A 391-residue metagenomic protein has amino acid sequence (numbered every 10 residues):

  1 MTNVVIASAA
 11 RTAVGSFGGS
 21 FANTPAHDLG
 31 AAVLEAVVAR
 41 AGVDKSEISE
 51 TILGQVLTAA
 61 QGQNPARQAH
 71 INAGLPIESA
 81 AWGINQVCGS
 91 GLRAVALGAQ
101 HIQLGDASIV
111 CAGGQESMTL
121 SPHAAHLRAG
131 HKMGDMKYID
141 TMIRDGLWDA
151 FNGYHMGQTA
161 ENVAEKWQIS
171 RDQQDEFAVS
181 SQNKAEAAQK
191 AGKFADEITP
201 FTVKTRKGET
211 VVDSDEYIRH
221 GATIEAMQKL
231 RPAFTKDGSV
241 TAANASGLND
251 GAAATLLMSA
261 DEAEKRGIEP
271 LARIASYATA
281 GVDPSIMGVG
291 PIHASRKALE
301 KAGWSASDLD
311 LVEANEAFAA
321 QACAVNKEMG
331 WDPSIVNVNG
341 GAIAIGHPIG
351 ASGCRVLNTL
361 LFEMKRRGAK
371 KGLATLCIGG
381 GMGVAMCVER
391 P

Functional and structural regions predicted by a protein language model:
M1-Q61, P65-A73, I77-A80, T159-R171 (+5 more regions): Conserved active-site "lid/cap" helical segment
M1-T24, A36, T223-V289, H293 (+3 more regions): Condensing-enzyme catalytic core mediating Claisen C-C bond formation in acyl metabolism
A10-T12, A22-T24, L29-A31, R40 (+3 more regions): N-terminal extracellular/periplasmic Venus flytrap/periplasmic-binding protein-like
Q55-I109, I139, F151-H155, G221-G247 (+3 more regions): Conserved catalytic cysteine-centered active-site region of acyl-thioester-dependent Claisen-condensing enzymes
Q86-E116, A164-K193, A254-D261, N326 (+2 more regions): Active-site-proximal alpha-helical scaffold in enzymes
I109-V163: Flexible glycine-/small-residue-enriched beta->alpha junction loops that bind anionic phosphate/pyrophosphate groups
Q158-E161, F194-E197, K204-T205, A275-A344: Active-site pocket-lining segment
